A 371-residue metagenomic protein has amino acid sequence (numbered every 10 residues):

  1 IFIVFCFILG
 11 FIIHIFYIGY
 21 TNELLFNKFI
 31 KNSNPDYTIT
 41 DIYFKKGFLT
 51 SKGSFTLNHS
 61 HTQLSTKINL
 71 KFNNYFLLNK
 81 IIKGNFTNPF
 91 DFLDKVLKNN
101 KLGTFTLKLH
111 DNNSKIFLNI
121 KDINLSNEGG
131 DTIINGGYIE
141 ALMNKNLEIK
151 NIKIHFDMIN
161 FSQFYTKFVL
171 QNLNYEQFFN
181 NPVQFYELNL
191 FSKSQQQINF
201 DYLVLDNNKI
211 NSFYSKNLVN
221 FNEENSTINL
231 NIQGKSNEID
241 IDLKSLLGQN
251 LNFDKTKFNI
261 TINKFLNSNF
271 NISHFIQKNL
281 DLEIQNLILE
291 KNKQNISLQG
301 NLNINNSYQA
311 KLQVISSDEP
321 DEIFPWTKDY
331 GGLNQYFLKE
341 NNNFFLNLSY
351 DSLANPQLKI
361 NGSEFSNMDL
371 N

Functional and structural regions predicted by a protein language model:
I1-F7: Hydrophobic H-region at the start of alpha-helical membrane spans
F2, I12, F16-N371: Glycine-rich, small/hydroxylated-residue low-complexity segments
